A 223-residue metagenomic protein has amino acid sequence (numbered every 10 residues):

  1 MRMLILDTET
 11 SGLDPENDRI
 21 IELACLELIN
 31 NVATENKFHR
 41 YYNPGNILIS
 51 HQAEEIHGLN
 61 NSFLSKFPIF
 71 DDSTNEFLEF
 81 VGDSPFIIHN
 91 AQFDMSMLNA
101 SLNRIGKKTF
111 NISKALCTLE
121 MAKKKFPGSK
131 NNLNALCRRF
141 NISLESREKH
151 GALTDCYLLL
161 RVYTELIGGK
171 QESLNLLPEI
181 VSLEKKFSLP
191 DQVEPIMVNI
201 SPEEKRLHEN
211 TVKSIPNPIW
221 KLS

Functional and structural regions predicted by a protein language model:
M1-L4, T8-S113, K123-F126, L133-H150: Conserved non-catalytic scaffold segment of RNase H-like nuclease domains
P85-I88, M97, S101, N132-L189: Acidic, Mg2+-coordinating catalytic module of metal-dependent nucleases/exonucleases that use a two-metal-ion mechanism
E165-S223: Acidic two-metal-ion nuclease catalytic site recognized across multiple nuclease folds, prominently DnaQ/RNase D-T
